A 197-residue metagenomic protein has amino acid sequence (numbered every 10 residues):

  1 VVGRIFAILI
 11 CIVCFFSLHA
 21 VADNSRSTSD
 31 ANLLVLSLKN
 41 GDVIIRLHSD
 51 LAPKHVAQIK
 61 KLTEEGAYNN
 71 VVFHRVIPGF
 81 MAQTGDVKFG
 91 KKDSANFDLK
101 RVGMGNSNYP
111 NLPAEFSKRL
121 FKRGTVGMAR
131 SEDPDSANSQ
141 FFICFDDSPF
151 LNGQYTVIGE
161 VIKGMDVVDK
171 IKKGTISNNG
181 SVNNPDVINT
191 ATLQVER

Functional and structural regions predicted by a protein language model:
V1-A7: Bacterial N-terminal signal peptides that target proteins for export
V2, C14-R197: Cyclophilin-like peptidyl-prolyl cis-trans isomerases
